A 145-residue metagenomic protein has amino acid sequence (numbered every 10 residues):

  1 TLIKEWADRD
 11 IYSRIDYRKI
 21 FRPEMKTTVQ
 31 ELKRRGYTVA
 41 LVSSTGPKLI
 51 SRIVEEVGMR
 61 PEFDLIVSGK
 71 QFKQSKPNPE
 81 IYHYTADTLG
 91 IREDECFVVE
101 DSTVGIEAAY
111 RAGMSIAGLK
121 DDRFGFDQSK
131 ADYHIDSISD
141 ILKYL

Functional and structural regions predicted by a protein language model:
L2-I11, F63-D64: Short, basic/glycine-rich phosphate-binding loops at helix/coil junctions that contact nucleotide phosphates
K4-D8, K26, S51, H83: Generic alpha-helical structural signal
D10-R14, G69-K70: Alpha-helix C-capping/helix-to-loop hinge sites
S13-L41, P47, S51: Short, acidic loop-to-helix structural element flanking the phosphoryl-transfer center in phosphate-processing enzymes
Q30-K33, G46-P47, S51-L145: Asp-based, Mg2+/Mn2+-dependent phosphohydrolase catalytic module
